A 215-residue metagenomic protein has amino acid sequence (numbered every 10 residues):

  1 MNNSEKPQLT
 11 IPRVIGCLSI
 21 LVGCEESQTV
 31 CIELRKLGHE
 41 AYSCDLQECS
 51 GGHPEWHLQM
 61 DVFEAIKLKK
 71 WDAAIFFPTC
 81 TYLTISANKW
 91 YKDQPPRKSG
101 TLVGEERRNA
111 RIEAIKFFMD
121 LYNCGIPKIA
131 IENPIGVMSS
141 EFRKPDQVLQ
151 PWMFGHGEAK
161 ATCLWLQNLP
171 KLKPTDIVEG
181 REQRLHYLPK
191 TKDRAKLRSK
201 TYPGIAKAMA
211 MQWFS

Functional and structural regions predicted by a protein language model:
N2-S215: Conserved active-site and SAM-binding loop architecture of S-adenosyl-L-methionine-dependent nucleic-acid
